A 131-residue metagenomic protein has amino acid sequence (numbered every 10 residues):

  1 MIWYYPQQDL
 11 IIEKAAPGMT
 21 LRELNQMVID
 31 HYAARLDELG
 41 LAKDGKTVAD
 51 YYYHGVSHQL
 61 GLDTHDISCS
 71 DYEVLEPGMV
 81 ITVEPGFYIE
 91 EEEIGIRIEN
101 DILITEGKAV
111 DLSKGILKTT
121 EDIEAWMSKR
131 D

Functional and structural regions predicted by a protein language model:
M1-D131: Active-site neighborhoods and metal-handling regions in enzymes and metal-associated proteins
